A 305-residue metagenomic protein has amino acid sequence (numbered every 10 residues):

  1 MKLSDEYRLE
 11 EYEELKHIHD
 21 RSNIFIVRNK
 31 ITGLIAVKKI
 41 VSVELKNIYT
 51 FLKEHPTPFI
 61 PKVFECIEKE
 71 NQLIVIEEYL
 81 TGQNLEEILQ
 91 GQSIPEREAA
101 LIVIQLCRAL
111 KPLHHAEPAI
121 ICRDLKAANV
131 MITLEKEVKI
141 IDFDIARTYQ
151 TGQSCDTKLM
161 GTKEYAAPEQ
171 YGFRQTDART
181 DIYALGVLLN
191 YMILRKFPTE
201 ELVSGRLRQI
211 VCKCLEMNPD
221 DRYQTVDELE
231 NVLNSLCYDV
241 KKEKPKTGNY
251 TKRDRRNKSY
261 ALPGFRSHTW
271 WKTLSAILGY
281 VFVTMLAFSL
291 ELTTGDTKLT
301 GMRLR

Functional and structural regions predicted by a protein language model:
E11-T50: ATP-binding glycine-rich loop module of kinase domains
P56-E65: Conserved HxN/HPN-centered segment at the entrance to the catalytic loop of eukaryotic protein kinase-like domains
E70-N84, I88: Conserved short submotifs of the Hanks-type protein kinase catalytic core that shape the nucleotide-binding pocket
I102-V103: Activation segment signature within eukaryotic-like protein kinase domains
H114-I132: Catalytic-loop of the protein kinase fold
C155-E169: Conserved activation segment of eukaryotic-like protein kinases, specifically the C-terminal portion of the activation
D181: Conserved catalytic-loop aspartate of Hanks-type protein kinases
R222: Conserved HRD-motif arginine in the catalytic loop of eukaryotic-like protein kinases
